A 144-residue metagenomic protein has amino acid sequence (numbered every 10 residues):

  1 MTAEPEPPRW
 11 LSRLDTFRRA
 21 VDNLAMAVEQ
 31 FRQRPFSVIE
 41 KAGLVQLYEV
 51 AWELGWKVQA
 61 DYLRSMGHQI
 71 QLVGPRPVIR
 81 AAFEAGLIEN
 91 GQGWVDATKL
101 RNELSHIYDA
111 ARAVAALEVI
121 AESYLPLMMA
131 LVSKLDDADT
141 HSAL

Functional and structural regions predicted by a protein language model:
M1-L144: Solvent-exposed interaction patches of small proteins and small membrane subunits
